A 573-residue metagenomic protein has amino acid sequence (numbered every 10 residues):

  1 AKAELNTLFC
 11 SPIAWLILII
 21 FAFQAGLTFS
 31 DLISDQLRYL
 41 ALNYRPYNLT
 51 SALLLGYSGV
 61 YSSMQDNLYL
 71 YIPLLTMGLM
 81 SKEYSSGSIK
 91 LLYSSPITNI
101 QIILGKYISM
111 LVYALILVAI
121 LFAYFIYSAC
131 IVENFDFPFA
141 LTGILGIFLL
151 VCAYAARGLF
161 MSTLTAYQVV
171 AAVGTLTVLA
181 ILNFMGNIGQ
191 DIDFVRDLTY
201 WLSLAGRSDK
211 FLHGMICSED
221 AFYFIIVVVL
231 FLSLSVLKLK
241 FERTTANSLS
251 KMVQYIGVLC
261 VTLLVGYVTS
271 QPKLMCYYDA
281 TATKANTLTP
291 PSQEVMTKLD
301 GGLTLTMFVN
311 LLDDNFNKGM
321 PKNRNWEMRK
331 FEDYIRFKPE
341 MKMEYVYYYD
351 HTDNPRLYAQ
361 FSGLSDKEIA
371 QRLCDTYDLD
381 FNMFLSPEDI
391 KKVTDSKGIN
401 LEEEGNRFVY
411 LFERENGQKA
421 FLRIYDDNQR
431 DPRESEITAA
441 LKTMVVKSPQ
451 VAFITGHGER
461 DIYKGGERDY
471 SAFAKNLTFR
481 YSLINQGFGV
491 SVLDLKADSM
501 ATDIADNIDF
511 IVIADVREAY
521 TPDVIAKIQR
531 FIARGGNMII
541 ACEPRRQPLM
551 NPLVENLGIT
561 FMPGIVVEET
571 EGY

Functional and structural regions predicted by a protein language model:
A1-Y71, L75, L237-T244: Hydrophobic alpha-helical transmembrane segments
I13-F23, Q168-N183: Pore- or pathway-lining transmembrane helices of multi-pass membrane proteins that form conduits for solutes/ions
L27-S30, N48-Q65, G105-A166: Secretory targeting signals
L32-L55, A171-T244: Terminal transmembrane helical anchor/hairpin motif
L37, D191, D209-L212, S218 (+2 more regions): Short, surface-exposed patches at the edges or C-terminal ends of soluble domains, predominantly
I72-T76, Y124, A156-R157, S235 (+1 more regions): Hydrophobic/aromatic residues in alpha-helical transmembrane segments
P73-Y93, Y107: Transmembrane helix boundary and interhelical loop/hinge segments in multi-pass membrane proteins
